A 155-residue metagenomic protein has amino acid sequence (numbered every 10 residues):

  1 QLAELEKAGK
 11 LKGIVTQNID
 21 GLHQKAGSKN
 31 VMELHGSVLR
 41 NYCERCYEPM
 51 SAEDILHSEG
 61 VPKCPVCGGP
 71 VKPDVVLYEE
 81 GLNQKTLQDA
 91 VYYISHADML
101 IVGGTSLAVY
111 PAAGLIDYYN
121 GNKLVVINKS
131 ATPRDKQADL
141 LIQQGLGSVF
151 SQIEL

Functional and structural regions predicted by a protein language model:
Q1-L155: Conserved catalytic alpha/beta core of Sir2/sirtuin-type deacylases, generalized to analogous enzyme cores that bind
